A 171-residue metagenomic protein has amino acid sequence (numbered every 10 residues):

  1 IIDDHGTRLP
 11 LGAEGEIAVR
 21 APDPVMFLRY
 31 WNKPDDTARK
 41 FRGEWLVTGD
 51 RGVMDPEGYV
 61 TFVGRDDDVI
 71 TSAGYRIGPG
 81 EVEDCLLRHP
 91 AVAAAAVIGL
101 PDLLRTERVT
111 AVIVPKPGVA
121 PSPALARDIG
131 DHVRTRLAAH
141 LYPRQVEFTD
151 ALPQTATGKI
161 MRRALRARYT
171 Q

Functional and structural regions predicted by a protein language model:
I1-N32, K40: Adenylate-forming AMP-binding core of the ANL superfamily, especially NRPS adenylation
I2-D3, L11, T48, M54 (+1 more regions): Hydrophobic alpha-helical segments, especially N-terminal targeting/anchoring helices
A21-D23, L28-R29, D36, R51-L141 (+3 more regions): AMP-binding/adenylate-forming catalytic core of the ANL superfamily
E44: FAD-site-proximal beta/loop scaffold in flavoenzymes
V146-T149: General small-molecule cofactor/ligand-binding pocket signal
